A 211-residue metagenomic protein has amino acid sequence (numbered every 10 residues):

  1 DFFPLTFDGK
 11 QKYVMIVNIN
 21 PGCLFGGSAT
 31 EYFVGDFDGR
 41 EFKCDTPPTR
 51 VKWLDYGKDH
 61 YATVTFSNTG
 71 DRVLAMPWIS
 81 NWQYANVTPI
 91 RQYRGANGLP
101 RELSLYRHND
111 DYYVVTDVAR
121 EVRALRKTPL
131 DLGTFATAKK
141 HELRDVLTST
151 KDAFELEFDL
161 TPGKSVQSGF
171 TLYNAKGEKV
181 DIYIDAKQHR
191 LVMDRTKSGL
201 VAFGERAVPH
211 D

Functional and structural regions predicted by a protein language model:
D1-P4, Q11-C23, R72-I79, Q83: Hydrophobic core segments of beta-strands in well-ordered, beta-rich domains
D8, E31, D36-K58, V64-D211: Beta-rich accessory regions
P21-E31: Substrate-binding cleft/loops of secretory-pathway carbohydrate-active enzymes
